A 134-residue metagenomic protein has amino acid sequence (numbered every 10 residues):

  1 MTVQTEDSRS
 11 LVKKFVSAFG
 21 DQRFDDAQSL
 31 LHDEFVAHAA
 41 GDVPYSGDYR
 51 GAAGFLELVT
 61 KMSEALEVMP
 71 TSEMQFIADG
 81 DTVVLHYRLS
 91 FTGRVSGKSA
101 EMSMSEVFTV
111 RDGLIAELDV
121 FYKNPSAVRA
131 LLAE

Functional and structural regions predicted by a protein language model:
M1-D33, L132-E134: Short, low-complexity N-terminal intrinsically disordered segments enriched in polar/charged residues
T2-D7, L56-E134: A beta-strand edge to alpha-helix "cap/lid" segment located at domain peripheries
V12-F15, D26-L31, F35, G51 (+4 more regions): Hydrophobic pocket/interface hotspot
A18, L30, E34, H38 (+1 more regions): Short hydrophobic alpha-helical module
Q22-D25, F35-H38, L56, E67-S72: Short acidic/polar alpha-helix capping motifs at helix-coil junctions
Q28, D48, R94-G97: Alpha-helix N-cap/helix-start motif
V36-R50: A short gly/proline-enriched turn/hairpin at secondary-structure junctions
G47-G54, V68: Generic, well-ordered alpha-helical segments
